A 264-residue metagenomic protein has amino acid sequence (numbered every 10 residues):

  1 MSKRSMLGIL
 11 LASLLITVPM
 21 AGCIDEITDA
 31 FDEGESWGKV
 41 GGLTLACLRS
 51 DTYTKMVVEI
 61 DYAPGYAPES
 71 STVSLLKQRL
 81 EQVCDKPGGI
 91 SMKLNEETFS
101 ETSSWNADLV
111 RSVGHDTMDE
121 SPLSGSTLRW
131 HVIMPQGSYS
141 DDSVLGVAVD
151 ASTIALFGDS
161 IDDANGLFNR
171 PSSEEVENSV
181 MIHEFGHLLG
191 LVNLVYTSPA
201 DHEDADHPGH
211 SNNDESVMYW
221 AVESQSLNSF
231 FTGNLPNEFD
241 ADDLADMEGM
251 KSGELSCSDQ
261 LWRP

Functional and structural regions predicted by a protein language model:
M1-E26: Hydrophobic alpha-helical segments
I24-S140: Propeptide-to-catalytic entry region of secreted or membrane-anchored zinc metalloproteases
T44, F168-G249: The catalytic-center signature of Zn2+-dependent metalloproteases
L48, S121-Y196: Active-site-proximal segment of zinc-dependent metalloprotease catalytic domains
P64-S71, S140-S143, A164-N165, S226-F230: Short, solvent-exposed loop/turn elements at domain surfaces
M250-P264: Pan-zinc metallopeptidase signature
